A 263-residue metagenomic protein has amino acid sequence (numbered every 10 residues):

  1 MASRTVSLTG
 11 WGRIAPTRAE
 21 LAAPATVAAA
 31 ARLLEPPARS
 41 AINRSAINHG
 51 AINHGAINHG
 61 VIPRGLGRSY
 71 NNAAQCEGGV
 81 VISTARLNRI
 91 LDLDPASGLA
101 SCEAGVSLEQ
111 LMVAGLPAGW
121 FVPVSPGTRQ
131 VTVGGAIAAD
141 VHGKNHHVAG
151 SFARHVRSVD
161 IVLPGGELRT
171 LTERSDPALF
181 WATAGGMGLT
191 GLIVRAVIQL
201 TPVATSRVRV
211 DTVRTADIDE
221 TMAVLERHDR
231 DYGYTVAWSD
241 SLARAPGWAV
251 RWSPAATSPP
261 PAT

Functional and structural regions predicted by a protein language model:
M1-T17, A31, A237-W238, P246-R251: Generic N-terminal segment detector
L8-A41, A56, V61, T84-S175 (+1 more regions): N-terminal glycine-rich flavin-associated loop
R44-G55: Intrinsically disordered, low-complexity repeat regions of secreted/extracellular protein precursors
I62-S69: Glycine-rich beta-strand-to-loop/alpha-helix junction loops that act as flexible
Y70-C76: Short glycine-biased active-site loop of nucleotidyltransferases that positions the nucleotide triphosphate and helps
N71, H147-A149, G186: Covalent nucleotidyltransferase core used to form phosphodiester bonds in nucleic acids
G79: Gly/serine-rich nucleotide phosphate-binding loop at the start of the catalytic core of nucleotide/ADP-ribose-handling
R157-T263: C-terminal substrate-binding/cap subdomain adjacent to the FAD-binding core in PCMH-type and related FAD-linked
